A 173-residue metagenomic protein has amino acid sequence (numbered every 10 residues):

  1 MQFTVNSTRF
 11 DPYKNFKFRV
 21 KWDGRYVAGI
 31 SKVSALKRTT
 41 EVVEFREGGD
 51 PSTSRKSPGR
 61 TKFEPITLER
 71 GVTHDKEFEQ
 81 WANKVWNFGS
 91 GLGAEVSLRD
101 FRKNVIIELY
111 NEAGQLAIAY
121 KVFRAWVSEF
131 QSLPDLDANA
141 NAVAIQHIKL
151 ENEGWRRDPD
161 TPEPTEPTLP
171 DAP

Functional and structural regions predicted by a protein language model:
M1-P173: Glycine-rich, low-complexity intrinsically disordered segments
